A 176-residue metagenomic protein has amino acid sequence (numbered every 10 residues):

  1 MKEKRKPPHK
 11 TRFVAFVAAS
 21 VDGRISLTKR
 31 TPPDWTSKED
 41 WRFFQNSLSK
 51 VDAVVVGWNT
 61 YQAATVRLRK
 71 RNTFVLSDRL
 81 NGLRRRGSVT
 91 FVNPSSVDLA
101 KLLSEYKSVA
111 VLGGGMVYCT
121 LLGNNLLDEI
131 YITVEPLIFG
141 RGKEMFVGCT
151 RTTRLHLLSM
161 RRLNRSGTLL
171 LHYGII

Functional and structural regions predicted by a protein language model:
M1-I176: Enzymes that bind and transform nitrogen-containing heteroaromatic metabolites
